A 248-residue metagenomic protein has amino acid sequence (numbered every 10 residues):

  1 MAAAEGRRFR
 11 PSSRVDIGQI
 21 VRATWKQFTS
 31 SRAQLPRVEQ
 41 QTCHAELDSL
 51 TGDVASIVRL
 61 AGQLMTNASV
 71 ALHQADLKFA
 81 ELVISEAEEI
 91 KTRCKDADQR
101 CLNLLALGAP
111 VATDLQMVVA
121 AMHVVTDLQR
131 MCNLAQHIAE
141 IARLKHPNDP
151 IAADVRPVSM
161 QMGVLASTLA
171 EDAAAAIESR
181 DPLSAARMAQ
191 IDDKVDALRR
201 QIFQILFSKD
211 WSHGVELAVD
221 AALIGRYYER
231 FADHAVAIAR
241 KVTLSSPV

Functional and structural regions predicted by a protein language model:
A2-R10: Extreme N-terminal basic, low-complexity initiation segments that serve as generic localization/processing leaders
V15-V248: Cytosolic, long alpha-helical scaffolding segments
